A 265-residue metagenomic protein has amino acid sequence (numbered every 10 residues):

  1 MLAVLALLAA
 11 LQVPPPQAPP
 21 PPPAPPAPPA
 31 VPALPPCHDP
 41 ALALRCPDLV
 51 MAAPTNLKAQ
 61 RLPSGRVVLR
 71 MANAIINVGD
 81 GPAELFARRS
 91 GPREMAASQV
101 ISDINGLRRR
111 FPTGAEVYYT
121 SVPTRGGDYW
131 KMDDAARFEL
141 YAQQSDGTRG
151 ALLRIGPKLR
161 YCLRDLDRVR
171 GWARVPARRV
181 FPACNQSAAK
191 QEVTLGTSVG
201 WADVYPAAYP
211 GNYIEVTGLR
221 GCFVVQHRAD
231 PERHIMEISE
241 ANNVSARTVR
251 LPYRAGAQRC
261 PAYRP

Functional and structural regions predicted by a protein language model:
M1-A18: Secretory targeting and sorting signals
P28-I75, D80-E84, G256-P265: Boundary/junction segments of secreted and surface-exposed precursor proteins
L34, P40-A43, L49, D80-F86 (+5 more regions): Beta-sandwich strand segments
I75-N77, A142-Q144, P231-R233, Y253: Beta-strand elements of well-folded, non-transmembrane domains
L85-A136, G156: Short coil-to-beta strand junction motifs in C2/discoidin
G91, N105, E237-P265: Short beta-strand elements
A135-A136, Q144-L219, A257-P265: Exoplasmic/lumenal beta-rich domain surfaces
F138, L219-A229: A short tyrosine-centered beta-strand micro-motif
